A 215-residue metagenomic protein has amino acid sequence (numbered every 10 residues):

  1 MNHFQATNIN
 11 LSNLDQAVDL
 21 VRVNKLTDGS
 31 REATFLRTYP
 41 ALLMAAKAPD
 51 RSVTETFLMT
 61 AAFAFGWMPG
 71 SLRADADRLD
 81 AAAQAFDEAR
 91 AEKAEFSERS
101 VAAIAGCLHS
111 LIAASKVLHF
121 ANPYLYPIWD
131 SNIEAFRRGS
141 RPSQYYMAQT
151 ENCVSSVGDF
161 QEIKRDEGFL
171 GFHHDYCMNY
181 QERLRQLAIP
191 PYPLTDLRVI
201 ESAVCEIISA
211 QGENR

Functional and structural regions predicted by a protein language model:
M1-T38, T54-T56, D130-R215: C-terminal accessory module of base-excision DNA glycosylases/AP lyases that mediates lesion recognition and DNA
T34-M68: Small-residue-rich anion-binding loops in enzyme active sites
P40-M44, V101-A105, L118, E134: Amphipathic alpha-helical segments within well-ordered protein domains
E55-C107: Helix-hairpin-helix/helix-loop-helix acidic hairpins
A76-L79, P127-I133: Short acidic alpha-helical/loop segments enriched in Asp/Glu that coordinate divalent cations
A113-H119: Short hydrophobic alpha-helical segments that form membrane-spanning helices or hydrophobic packing faces of helical
F120-I128: Catalytic Zn2+-binding segment of zinc metalloproteases
